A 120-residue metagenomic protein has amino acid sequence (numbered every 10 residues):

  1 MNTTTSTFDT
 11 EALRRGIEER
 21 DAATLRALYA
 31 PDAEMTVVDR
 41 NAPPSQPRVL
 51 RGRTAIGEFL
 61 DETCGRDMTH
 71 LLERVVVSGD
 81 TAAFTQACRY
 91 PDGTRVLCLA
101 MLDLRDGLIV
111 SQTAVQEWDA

Functional and structural regions predicted by a protein language model:
M1-A27, P31: Short, low-complexity N-terminal intrinsically disordered segments enriched in polar/charged residues
M1-T7, R40-P47, A100-D103: Charged, low-complexity, helix/coiled-coil-prone segments
N2, E58-A120: A beta-strand edge to alpha-helix "cap/lid" segment located at domain peripheries
T4-R15, R48-R53, I109-Q112: Short charge-dense sequence patches
E19, A23, A55, V110: Short, flexible micro-motifs
T24, L28-V77: A solvent-exposed, acidic/Ser-Thr-rich amphipathic alpha-helical stretch
